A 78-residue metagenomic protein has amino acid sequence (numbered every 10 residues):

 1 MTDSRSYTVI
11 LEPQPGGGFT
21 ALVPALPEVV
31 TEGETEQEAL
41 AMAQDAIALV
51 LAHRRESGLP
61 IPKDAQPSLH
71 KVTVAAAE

Functional and structural regions predicted by a protein language model:
M1-Y7, Q37, A41-E78: Short, charged, surface-exposed hinge/linker loops at domain edges that act as mobile lids or interdomain connectors
V9, A21, E32-E34: Residue-level detection of beta-strand scaffold positions
L11-L26: Short aromatic-glycine-(Arg/Gly/Cys) micro-motifs in beta-strand/loop hairpins
P15-G16, T31, E56: Short glycine/serine/threonine-biased micro-segments
L22, V29, K71-T73: Detector for intrinsically disordered, low-structure N-terminal pre-sequences
P27-Q37: A short, exposed loop/beta-hairpin motif centered on an aromatic-Gly-Thr core
